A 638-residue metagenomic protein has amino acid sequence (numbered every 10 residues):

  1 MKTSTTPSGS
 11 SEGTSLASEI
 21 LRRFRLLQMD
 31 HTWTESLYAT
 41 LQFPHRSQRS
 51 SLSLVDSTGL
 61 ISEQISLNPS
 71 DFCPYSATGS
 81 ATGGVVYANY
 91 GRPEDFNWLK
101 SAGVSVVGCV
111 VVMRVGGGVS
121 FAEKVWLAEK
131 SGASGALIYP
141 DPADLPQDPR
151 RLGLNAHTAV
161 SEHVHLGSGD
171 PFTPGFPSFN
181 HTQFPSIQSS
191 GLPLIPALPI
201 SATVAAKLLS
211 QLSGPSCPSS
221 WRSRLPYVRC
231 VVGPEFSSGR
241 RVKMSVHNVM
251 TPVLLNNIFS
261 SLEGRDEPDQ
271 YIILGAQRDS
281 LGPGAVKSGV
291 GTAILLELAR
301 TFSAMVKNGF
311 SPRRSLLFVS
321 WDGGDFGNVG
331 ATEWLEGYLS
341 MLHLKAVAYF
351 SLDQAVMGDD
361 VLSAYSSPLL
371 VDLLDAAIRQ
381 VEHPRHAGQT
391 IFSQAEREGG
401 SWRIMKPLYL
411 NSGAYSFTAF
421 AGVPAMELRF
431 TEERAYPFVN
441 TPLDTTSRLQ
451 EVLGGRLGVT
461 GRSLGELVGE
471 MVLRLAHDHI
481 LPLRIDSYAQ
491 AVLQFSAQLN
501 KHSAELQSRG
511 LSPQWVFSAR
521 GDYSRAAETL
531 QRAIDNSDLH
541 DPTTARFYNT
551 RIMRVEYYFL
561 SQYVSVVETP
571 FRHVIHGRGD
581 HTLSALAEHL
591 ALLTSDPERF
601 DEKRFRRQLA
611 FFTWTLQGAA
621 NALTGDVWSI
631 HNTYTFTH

Functional and structural regions predicted by a protein language model:
K2-E12, D71-S76, Y87, V112-V125 (+7 more regions): Second-shell loop/turn segments in exported
K2-V110, G117, P140-A143, D148-P177 (+3 more regions): Noncatalytic luminal/extracellular "stalk/propeptide" segments of secretory-pathway proteins
W33-T34, V85-Y87, V110-R114, G135-Y139 (+9 more regions): Structural recognition of the beta-strand scaffold that forms the well-ordered cores of secreted hydrolase catalytic
G59, H163-S216, E267, W321-Q450 (+3 more regions): Metal-dependent peptidase/peptidase-like ectodomains
L67-W98, P174-V286, R300, A304-N308: Soluble metallo-hydrolase cores and metallopeptidase-like ectodomains found primarily in the secretory/periplasmic
L274-V329, E333, V468-M471: Alpha-helical metal-binding/catalytic segments enriched in His/Glu/Asp
L317, R434-L493, T594-F636: His/Asp/Glu-rich mid-to-C-terminal helical/loop segments that flank catalytic regions of hydrolases
A545-H638: C-terminal amphipathic alpha-helical interaction region
